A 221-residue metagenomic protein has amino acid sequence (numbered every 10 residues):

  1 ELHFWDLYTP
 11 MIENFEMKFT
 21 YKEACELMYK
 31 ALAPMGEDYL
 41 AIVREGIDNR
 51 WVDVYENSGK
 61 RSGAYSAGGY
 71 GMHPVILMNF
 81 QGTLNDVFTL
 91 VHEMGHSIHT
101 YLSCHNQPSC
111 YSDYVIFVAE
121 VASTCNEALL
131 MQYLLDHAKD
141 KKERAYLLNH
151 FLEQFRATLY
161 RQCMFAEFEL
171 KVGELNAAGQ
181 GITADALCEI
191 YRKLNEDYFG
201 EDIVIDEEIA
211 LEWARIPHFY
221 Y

Functional and structural regions predicted by a protein language model:
E1-Y221: Cation-handling catalytic/transport regions enriched in His/Asp/Glu
